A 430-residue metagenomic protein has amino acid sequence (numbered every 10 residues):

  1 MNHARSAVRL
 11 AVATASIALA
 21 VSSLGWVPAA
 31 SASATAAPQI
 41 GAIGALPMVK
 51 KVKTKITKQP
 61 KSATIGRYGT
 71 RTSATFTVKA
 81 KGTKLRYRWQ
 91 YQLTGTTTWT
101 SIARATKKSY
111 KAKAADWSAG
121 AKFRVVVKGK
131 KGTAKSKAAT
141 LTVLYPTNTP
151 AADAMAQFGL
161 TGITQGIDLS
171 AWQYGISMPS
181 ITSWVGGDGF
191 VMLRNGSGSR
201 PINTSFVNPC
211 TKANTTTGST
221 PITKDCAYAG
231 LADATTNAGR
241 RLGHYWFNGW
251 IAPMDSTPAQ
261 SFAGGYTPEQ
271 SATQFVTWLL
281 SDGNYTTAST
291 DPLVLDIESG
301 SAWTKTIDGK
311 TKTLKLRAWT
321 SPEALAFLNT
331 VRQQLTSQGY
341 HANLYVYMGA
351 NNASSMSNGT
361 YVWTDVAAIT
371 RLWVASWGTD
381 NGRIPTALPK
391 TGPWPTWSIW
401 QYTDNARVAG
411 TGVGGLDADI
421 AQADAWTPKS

Functional and structural regions predicted by a protein language model:
M1-S6: N-terminal secretory signal peptides that target proteins for export/translocation
R9-P28, A36-P146: Ser/Thr/Pro/Gly-rich low-complexity disordered regions
A37-K79, T142-A152, A156-T161, S183-W184 (+6 more regions): Post-signal peptide N-terminal regions of Sec-secreted extracellular proteins
N148-P179, W184, W363-S430: Functionally critical loop-and-helix segments that line ligand-binding/catalytic clefts of soluble enzyme domains
P150-Q338: Substrate-binding cleft of extracellular glycoside hydrolase catalytic domains
L193, H244, L295, L344-V346 (+2 more regions): Structural beta-sheet core signal
F247, L335-M356: Aromatic-lined carbohydrate-recognition surfaces of secreted/lumenal glycan-active proteins
S354-D365: Distinct, well-ordered alpha-helical segments
